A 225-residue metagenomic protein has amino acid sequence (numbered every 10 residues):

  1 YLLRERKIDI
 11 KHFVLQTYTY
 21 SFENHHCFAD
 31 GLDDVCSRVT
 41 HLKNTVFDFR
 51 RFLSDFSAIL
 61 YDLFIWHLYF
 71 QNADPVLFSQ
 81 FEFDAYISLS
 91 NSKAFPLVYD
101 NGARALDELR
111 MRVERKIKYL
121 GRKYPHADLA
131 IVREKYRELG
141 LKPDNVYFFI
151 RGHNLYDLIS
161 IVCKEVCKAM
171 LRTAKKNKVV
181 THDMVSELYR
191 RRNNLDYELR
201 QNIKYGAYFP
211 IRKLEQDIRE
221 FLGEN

Functional and structural regions predicted by a protein language model:
Y1-N225: Acidic, divalent-metal-binding catalytic cores of TOPRIM and closely related two-metal-ion phosphodiester/pyrophosphate
